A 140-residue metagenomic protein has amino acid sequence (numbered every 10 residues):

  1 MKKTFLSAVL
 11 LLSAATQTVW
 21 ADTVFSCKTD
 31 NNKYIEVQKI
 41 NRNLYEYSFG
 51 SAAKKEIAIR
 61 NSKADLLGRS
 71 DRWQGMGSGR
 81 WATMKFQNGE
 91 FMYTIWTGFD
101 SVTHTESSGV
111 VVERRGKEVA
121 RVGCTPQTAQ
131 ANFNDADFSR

Functional and structural regions predicted by a protein language model:
T4-A14: Sec-dependent N-terminal signal peptides
W20-R140: Cysteine-centric segments in proteins
